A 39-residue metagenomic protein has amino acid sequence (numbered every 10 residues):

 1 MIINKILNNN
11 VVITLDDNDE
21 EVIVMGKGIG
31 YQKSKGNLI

Functional and structural regions predicted by a protein language model:
N8, I13-I39: A surface-exposed, charged beta-strand/loop segment in the N-terminal or early-internal portion of soluble proteins
